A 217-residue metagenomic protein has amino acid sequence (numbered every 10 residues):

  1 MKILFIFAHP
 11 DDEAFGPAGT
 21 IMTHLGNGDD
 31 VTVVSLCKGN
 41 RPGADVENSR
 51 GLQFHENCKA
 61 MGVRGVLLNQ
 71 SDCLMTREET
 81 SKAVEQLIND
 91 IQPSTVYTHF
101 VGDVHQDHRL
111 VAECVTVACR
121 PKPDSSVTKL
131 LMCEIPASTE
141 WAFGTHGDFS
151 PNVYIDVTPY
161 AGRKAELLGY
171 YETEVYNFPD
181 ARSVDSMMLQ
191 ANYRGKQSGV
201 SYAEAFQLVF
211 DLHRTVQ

Functional and structural regions predicted by a protein language model:
M1-L4, T23, N27, D45-L52 (+4 more regions): Metal-dependent de-N-acetylase/amidase catalytic core
K2-P10, A14-D45: ATP-dependent adenylation/pyrophosphate-handling site
L36, N69-Q70: Active-site-proximal beta-strand/loop segments in catalytic clefts of secreted hydrolases
